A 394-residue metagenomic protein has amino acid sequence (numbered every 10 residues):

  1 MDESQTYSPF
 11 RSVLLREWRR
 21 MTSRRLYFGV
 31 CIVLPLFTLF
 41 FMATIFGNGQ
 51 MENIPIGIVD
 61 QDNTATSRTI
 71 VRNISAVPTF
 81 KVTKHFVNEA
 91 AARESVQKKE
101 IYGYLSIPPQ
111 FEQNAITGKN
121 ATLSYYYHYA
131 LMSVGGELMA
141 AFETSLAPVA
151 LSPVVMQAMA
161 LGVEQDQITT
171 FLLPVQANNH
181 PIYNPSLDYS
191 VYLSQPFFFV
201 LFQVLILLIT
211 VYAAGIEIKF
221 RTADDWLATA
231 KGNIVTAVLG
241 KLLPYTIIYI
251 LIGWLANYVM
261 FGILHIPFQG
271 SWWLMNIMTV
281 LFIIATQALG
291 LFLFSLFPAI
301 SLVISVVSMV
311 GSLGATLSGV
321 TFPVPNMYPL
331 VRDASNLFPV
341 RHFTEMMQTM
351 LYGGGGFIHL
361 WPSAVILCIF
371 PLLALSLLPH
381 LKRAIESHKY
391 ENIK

Functional and structural regions predicted by a protein language model:
M1-V191, A384, E391-K394: Extracytoplasmic/periplasmic domains immediately adjacent to an N-terminal transmembrane anchor in multi-pass membrane
Y7, R11-L15, L187, V191 (+5 more regions): Alpha-helical membrane-protein architecture signal
S12-R20, T236, N336, T349: Short amphipathic alpha-helical coupling elements at transmembrane boundaries
L14, I32-L36, F197, L242 (+9 more regions): Residue-level signature of the transmembrane alpha-helical core of multi-pass small-molecule transporters
R25-L26, V235, S301: Residues that define the loop-to-transmembrane-helix transition and helix capping in multi-pass membrane transporters
F37-F40, H180-M260: Hydrophobic alpha-helical transmembrane segments of multi-pass membrane transport proteins
M42, N63, L255-V259, P267-K394: Membrane-spanning alpha-helical segments of multipass transporters and channels
K119-E137, P181-Y183, Y212, G290-S312: Cytoplasmic juxtamembrane interface segments
